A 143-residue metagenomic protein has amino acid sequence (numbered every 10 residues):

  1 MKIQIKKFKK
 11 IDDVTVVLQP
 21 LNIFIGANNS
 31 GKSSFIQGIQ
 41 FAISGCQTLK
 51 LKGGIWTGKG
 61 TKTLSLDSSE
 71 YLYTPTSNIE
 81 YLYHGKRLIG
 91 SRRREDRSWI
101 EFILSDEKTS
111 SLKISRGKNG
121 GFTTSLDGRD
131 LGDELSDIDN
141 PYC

Functional and structural regions predicted by a protein language model:
M1-C143: P-loop NTPase switch/coupling surface
